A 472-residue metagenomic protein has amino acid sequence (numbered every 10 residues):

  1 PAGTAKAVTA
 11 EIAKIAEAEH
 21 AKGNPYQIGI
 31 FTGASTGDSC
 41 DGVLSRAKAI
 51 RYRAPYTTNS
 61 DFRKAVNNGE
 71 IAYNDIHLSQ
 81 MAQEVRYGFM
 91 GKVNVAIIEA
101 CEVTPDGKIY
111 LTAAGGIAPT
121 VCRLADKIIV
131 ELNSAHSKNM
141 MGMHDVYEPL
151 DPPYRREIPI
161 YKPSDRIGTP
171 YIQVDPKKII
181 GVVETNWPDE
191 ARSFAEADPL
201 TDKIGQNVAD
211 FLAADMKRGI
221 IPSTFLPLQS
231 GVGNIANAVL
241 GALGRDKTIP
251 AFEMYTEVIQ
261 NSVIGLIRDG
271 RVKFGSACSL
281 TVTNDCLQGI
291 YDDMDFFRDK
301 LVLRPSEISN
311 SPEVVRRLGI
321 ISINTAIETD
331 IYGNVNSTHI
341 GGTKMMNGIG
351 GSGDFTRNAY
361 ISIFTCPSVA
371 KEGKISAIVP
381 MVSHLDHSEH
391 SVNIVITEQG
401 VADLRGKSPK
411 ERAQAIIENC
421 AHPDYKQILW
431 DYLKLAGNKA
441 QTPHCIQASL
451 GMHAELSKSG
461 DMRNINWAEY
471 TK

Functional and structural regions predicted by a protein language model:
P1-K472: Conserved alpha/beta enzyme-core scaffold
